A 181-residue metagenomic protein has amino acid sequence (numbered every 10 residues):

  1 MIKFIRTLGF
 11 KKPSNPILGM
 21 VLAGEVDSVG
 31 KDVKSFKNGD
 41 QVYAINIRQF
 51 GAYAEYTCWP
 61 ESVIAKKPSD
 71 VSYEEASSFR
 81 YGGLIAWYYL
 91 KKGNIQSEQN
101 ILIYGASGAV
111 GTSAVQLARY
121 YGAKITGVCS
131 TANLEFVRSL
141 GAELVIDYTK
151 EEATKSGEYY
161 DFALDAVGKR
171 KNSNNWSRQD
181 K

Functional and structural regions predicted by a protein language model:
K3-R48: Glycine-rich beta-strand-centered segment in the early N-terminal region that forms part of a ligand/cofactor-binding
K11, M20, A44-G105: NAD(P)H dinucleotide-binding glycine-rich loop of Rossmann-like/cofactor-binding domains, especially the beta1-alpha1
S35, G111, L134, A153 (+1 more regions): Short, well-ordered alpha-helical microsegments
F36, K67, I101, L117 (+4 more regions): A structure-centric feature marking long, well-folded core domains of fungal metabolic enzymes and membrane transporters
K37, S62, Q96, L140 (+1 more regions): Structured loop/turn residues at beta-strand edges in well-structured enzyme cores
R48, D70, T131-A132, T149-A153: Short, acidic/turn-prone active-site loops that include or flank metal/cofactor- and phosphate-binding residues
S77-K150: Mid-domain Rossmann-like dinucleotide-binding core that forms the NAD(H)/NADP(H) cofactor-binding site
T126, L140, L144-K181: Glycine-rich cofactor phosphate-binding loops and adjacent beta1-alpha1 units of small-molecule cofactor enzyme domains
